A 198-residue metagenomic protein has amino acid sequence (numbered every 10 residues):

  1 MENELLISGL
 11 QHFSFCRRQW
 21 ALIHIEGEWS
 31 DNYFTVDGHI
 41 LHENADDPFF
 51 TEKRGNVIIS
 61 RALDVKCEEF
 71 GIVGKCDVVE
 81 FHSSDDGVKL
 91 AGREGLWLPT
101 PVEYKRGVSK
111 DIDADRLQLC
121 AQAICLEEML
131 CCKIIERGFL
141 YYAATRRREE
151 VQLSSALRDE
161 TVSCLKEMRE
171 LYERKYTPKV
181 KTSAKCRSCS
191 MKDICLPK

Functional and structural regions predicted by a protein language model:
M1-N3, E167-V180: Short, intrinsically disordered, charge-biased short linear motifs at domain edges
M1-P101: Metal-dependent nuclease catalytic cores that hydrolyze phosphodiester bonds in DNA/RNA, characterized by
L5-Q11, D113-A114, T177-A184: Structural motif
I7, R18-Q19, R158, L165 (+2 more regions): Alpha-helix initiation and N-capping motif
C16, K175-K198: Cysteine-cluster motifs in flexible loop/terminal segments that predominantly coordinate metals
I23-S30, E127-K133, P197-K198: Short helix-capping/linker segments at secondary-structure and domain boundaries
E68-E69, L90-G92, E128-M129, Y176-K179: Short, flexible, glycine/charge-rich loop motifs used to bind or transfer phosphoryl groups or to couple energy/partner
G74, F81-R169, D193: Nucleic-acid nuclease catalytic cores
